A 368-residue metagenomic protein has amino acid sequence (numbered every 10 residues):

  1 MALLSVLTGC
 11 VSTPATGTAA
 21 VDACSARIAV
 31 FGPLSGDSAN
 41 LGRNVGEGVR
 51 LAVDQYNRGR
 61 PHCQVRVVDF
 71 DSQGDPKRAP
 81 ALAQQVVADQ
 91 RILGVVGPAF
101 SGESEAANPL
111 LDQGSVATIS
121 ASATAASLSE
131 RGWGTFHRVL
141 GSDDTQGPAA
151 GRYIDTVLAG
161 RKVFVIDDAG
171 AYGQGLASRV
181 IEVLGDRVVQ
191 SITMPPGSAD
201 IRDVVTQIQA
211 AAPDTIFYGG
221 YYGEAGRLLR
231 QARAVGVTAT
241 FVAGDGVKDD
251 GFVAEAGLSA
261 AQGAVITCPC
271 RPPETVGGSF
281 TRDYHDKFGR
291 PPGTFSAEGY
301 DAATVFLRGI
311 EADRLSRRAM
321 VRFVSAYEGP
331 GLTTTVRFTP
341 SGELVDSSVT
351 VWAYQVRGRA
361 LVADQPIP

Functional and structural regions predicted by a protein language model:
V6-G9: C-terminal motif of bacterial Sec signal peptides marking the signal peptidase cleavage site
V11-T18, R43-V45, Q55, G59-E130 (+3 more regions): Beta-alpha junction/loop-to-helix N-cap segments that form part of ligand/metal-binding clefts
T16-R50, F70-P76, F100, A169-G173 (+1 more regions): Extracytoplasmic "Venus flytrap"
V30, V86-A99, I119-A121, K162-D167 (+5 more regions): Periplasmic-binding protein-like
G114-A150, G263-R271: Extracellular glycoside hydrolase catalytic/binding regions
T135-P196, T215, F306: An alpha-beta-alpha
L229-Y300, A360-I367: Extracellular/periplasmic periplasmic-binding protein-like sensory domains
F288-S296, L307-A360: Segments of small-molecule ligand-sensing domains
